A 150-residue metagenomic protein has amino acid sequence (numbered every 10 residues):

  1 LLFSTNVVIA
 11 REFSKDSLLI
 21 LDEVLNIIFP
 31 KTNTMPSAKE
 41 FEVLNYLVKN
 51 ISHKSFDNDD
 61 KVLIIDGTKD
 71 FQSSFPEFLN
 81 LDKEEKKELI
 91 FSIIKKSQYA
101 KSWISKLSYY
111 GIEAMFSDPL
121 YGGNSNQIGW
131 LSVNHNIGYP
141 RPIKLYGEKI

Functional and structural regions predicted by a protein language model:
L2-D16: N-terminal twin-arginine translocation
L19, E23-N26, M35, E42-I150: Mature-region segments of soluble proteins
K31: Extracytoplasmic/periplasmic solute-binding protein
